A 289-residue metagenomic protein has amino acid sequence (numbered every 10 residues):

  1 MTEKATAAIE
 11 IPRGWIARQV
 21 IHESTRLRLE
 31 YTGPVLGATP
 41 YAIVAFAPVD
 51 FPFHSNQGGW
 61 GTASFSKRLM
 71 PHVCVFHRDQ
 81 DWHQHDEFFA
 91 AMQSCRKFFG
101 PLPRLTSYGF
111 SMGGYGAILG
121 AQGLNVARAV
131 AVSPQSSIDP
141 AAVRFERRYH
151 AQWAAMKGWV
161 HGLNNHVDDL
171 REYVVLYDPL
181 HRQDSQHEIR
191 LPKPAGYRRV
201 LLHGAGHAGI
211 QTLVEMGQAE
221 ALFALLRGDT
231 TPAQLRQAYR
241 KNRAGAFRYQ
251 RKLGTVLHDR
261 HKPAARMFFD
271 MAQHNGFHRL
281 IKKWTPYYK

Functional and structural regions predicted by a protein language model:
M1-K97, A127-K289: Extended, composition-driven regions rather than compact fold-specific motifs
R96-F99, A121: Short hydrophobic patches on amphipathic alpha-helices that form coiled-coil/helix-mediated interaction surfaces
G100-S111: Alpha/beta-hydrolase fold nucleophile elbow
G109-A121: Glycine-rich nucleophile elbow surrounding the catalytic serine of serine-hydrolase chemistry
